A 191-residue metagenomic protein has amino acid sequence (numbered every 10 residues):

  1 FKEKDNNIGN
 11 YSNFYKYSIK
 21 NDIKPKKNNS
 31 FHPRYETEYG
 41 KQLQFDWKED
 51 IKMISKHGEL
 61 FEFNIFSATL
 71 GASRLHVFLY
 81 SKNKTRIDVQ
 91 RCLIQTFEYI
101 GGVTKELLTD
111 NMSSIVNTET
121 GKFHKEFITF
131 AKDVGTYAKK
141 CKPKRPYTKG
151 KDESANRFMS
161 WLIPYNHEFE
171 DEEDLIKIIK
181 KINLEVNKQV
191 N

Functional and structural regions predicted by a protein language model:
F1-N7, S18: DNA-recognition alpha helix
K16-F31, L162-Y165, N183, N187-Q189: Short, basic alpha-helical nucleic acid-contact segments in DNA-binding proteins and DNA transaction factors
S18-H76, K84-R91, K132: Mobile-element integrase/transposase regions, centering on the N-terminal DNA-binding/Zn-coordinating module
I87-L108: Short, basic/hydrophobic alpha-helical segments
V103-T120: Acidic/histidine-rich, metal-coordinating catalytic segments
A138-S160: RNase H-like two-metal-ion nuclease catalytic core shared by retroviral integrases and related mobile-element nucleases
N156-N191: Active-site-proximal acidic segments at structured loop/helix or strand boundaries that coordinate catalytic metals
